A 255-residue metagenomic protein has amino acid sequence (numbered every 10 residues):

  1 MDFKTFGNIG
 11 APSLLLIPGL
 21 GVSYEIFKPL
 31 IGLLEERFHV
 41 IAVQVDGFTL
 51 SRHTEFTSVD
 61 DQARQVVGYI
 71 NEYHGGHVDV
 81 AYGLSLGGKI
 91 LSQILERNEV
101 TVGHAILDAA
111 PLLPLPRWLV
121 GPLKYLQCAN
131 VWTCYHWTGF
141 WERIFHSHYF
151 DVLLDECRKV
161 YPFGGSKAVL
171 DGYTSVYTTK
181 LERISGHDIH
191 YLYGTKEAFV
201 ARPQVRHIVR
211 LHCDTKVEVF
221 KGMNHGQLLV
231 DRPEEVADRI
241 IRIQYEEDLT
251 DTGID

Functional and structural regions predicted by a protein language model:
K4-R52: Conserved HGGG/HGGXW glycine-rich cap/lid loop of the alpha/beta-hydrolase fold
I41-Y82: Active-site loop/oxyanion-hole signature of alpha/beta-hydrolase fold enzymes
E96, V102-W132: Flexible "cap/lid" loop of the alpha/beta hydrolase fold
R117, T133-I184: Conserved alpha/beta-hydrolase catalytic His-Asp/Glu region
S185, Y191-Y193: Short beta-strand/loop motif that positions the catalytic acidic residue of the alpha/beta-hydrolase fold
H187, A201-R210: Short alpha-helix in the alpha/beta-hydrolase fold that links the catalytic acid
T195-V200, G226: Acidic catalytic loop of the alpha/beta-hydrolase fold
M223-P233: Catalytic histidine-centered segment of alpha/beta-hydrolase-like enzymes
